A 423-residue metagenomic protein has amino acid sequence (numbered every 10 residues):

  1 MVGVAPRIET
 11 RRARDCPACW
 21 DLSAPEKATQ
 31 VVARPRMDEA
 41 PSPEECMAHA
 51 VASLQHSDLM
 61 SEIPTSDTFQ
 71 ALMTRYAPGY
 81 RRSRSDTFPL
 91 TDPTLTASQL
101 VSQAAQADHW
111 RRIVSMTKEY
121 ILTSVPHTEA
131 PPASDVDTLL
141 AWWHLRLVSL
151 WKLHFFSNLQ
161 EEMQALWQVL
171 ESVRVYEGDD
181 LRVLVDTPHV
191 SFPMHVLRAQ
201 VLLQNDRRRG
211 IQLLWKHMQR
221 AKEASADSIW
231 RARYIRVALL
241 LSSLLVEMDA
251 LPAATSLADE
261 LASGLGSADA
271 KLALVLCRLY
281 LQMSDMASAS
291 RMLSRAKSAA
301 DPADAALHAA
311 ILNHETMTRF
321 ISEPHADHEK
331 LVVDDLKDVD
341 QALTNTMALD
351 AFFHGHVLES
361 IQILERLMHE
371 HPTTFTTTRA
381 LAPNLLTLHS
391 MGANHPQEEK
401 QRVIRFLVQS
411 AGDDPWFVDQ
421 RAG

Functional and structural regions predicted by a protein language model:
M1-P93, I113: Intrinsically disordered, low-complexity acidic/proline-rich regions of large eukaryotic scaffold proteins
A97-Q103, L145-L147, K152, V190-V201 (+6 more regions): "A position-specific structural signal for the A-helix of alpha-solenoid helical repeats
A107, L153, N205, M248 (+4 more regions): Structural motif corresponding to the intra-repeat A-B loop/turn of tetratricopeptide repeats
I113, L159, G210, A254 (+3 more regions): Single-residue signature of alpha-solenoid repeat helices
S124-D135, S172-H189, A221-A232, A262-S267 (+1 more regions): Flexible helix-coil transition and linker loops at the boundaries of alpha-helical arrays
A130-R209: Helix-rich alpha-solenoid scaffolding regions
K216-A299: Solenoidal tandem-repeat scaffolds enriched in leucines and small polar residues
A289-G423: Structured C-terminal portions of repeat-based eukaryotic scaffold domains
